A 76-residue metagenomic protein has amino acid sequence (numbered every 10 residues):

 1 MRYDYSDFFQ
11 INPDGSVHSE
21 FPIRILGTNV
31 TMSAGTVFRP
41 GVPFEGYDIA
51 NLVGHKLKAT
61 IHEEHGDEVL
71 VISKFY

Functional and structural regions predicted by a protein language model:
M1-G27: N-terminal secretory signal peptides
I25-Y76: Compact alpha-helical subdomains of small soluble proteins
